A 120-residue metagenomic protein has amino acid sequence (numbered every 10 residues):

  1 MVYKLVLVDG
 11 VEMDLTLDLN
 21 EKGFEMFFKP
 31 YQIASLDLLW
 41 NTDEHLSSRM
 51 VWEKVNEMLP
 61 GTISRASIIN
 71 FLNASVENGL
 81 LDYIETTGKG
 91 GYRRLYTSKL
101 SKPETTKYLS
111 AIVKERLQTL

Functional and structural regions predicted by a protein language model:
Y3-D37, T42, S101: Short alpha-helical segments that sit at the start of domains
H45-V55: Short acidic, hydrophobic short linear motifs in intrinsically disordered regions
E53-R65: Short helix-coil junctions and helix-kink-helix linkers
I68-N78: Basic amphipathic alpha-helical segments that dock to polyanions
V76-T87: A short, conserved structural fragment
T86-K107: Short, cationic-aromatic polyanion-contact patches
P103-L120: Amphipathic alpha-helical dimerization/coiled-coil segments that flank or bridge DNA-binding/regulatory modules
